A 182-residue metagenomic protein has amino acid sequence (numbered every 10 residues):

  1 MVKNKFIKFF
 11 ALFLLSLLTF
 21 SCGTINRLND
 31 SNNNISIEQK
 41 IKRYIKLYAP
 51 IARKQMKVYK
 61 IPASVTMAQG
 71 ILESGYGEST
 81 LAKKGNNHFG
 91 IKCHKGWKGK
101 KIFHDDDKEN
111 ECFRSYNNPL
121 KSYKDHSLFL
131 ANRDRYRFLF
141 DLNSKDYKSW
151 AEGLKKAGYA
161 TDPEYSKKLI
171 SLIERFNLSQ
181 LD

Functional and structural regions predicted by a protein language model:
V2-K5, F20-D182: Catalytic cores of secreted/periplasmic lytic hydrolases that degrade extracellular macromolecules
F10-T19: Bacterial N-terminal signal peptides
